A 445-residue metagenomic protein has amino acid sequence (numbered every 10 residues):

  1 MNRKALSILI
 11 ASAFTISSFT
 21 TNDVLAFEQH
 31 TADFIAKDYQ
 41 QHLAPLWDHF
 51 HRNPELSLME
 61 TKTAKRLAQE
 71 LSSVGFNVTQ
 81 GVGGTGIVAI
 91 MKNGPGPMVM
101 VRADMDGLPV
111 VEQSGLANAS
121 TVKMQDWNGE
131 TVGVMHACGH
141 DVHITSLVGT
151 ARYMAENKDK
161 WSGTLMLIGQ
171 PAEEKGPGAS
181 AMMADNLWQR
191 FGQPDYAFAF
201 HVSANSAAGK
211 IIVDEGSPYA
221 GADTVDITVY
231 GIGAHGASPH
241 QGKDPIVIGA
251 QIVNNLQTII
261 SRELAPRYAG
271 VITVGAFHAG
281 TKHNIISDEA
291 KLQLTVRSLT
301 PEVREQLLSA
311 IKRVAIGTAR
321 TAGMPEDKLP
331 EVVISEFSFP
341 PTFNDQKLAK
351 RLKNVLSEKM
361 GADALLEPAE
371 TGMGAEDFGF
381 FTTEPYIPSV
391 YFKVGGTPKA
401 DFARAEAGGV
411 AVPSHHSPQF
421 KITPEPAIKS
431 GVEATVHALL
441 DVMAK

Functional and structural regions predicted by a protein language model:
M1-L25: Gram-negative bacterial Sec-dependent N-terminal signal peptides
F27, A250-K445: Metal-dependent amide/peptide-bond hydrolase catalytic core, centered on the "pita-bread" metallohydrolase fold
F27-H136, D141, T145-G163: Acidic/His- and Gly-rich active-site-bordering loop/insert found across diverse amide/peptide-bond hydrolases
K37-Q41, P54-K65, A137, D141 (+5 more regions): Soluble non-cytosolic domains of exported or imported proteins
F50, A89, V101, H140 (+8 more regions): Divalent metal-coordination and catalytic microenvironments
E112-M124, G216-A220, F402-P413: Short, flexible, mixed-charge acidic loops at enzyme active sites
K123-M135, D141-V142, Y153-M154, K158-T273 (+2 more regions): Histidine/acidic-residue-rich, glycine-tolerant segments that coordinate divalent metal ions
